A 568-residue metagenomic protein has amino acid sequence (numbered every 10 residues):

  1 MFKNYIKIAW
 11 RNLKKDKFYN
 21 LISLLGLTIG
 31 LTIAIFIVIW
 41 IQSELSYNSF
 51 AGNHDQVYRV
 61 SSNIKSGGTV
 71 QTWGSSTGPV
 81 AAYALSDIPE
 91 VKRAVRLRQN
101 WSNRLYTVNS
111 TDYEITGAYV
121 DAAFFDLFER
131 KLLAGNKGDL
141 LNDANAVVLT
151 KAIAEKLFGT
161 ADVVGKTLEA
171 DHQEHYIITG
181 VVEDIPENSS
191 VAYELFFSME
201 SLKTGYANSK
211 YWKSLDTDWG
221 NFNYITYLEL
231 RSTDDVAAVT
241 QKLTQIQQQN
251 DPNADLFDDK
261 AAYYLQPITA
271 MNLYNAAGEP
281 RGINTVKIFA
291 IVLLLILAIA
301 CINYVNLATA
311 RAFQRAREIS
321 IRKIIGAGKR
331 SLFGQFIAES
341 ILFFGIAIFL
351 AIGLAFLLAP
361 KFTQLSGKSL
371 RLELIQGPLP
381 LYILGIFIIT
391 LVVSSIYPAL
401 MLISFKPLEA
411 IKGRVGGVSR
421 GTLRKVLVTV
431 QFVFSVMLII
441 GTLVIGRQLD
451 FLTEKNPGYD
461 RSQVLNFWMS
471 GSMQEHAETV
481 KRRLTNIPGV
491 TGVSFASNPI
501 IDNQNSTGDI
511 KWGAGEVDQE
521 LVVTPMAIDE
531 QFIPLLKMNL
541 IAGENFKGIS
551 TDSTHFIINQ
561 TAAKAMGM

Functional and structural regions predicted by a protein language model:
M1-R11, K15, Y19, A51 (+6 more regions): Membrane-helix entry/capping segments
I6-I22, G26, A300-F343, S404-V415: Intracellular coupling helices
D16-L45, G421-Q448, Y459: Short, strongly hydrophobic transmembrane alpha-helices
Y19-I33, K287-N306, E339-A351, Y382-F387 (+2 more regions): Alpha-helical transmembrane segments of integral membrane proteins
T32, F36-I39, Y264, S340-P407 (+1 more regions): Small-residue-rich transmembrane alpha-helices
I37-N103, L215, W219-Y227, R231 (+5 more regions): Membrane-proximal extracellular/periplasmic loop immediately following the first transmembrane helix
L45-H54, E194-F197, L202-W212, L273-A277 (+3 more regions): Short juxtamembrane loops and helix-capping segments at transmembrane helix boundaries of multi-pass membrane proteins
V120-A134, V147-R281, T479-M568: Mid-to-C-terminal secondary-structure elements that act as membrane-proximal/extracytoplasmic interface segments
